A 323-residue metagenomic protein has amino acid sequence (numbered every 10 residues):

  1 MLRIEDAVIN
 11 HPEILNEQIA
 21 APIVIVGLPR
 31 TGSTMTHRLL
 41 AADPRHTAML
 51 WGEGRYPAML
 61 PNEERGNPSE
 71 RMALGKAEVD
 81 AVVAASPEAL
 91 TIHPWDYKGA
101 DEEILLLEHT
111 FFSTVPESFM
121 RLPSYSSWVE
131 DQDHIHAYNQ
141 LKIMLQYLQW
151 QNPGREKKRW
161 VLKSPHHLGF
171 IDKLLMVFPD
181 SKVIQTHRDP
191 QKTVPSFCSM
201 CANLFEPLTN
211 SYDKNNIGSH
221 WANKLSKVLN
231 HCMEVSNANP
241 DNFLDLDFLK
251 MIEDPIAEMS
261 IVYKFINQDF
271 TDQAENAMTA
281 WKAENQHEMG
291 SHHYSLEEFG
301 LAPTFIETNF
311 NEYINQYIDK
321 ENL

Functional and structural regions predicted by a protein language model:
M1, R121-Y138, Q149-N152, V194-D245 (+1 more regions): PAPS-dependent sulfotransferases, especially Golgi type II membrane carbohydrate sulfotransferases
M1-A21: Extreme N-terminal, non-catalytic leader segments that precede Walker-type/kinase nucleotide-binding cores
V24-D43: Glycine-rich phosphate-binding P-loop
V26-L28, V161-P165, F248: Short His-Asn-centered micro-motif
A42-G52: Post-Walker A helix-loop "phosphate-sensing" segment adjacent to the P-loop in P-loop NTPases
R55-W160: PAPS-dependent sulfation machinery
M144, G154-D180: Flexible, glycine/threonine-enriched loop-and-boundary segments that flank and lead into catalytic domains of large
K163, K173-S199: Conserved phosphate-donor/acceptor-positioning beta-strand/loop module used by diverse small-molecule
